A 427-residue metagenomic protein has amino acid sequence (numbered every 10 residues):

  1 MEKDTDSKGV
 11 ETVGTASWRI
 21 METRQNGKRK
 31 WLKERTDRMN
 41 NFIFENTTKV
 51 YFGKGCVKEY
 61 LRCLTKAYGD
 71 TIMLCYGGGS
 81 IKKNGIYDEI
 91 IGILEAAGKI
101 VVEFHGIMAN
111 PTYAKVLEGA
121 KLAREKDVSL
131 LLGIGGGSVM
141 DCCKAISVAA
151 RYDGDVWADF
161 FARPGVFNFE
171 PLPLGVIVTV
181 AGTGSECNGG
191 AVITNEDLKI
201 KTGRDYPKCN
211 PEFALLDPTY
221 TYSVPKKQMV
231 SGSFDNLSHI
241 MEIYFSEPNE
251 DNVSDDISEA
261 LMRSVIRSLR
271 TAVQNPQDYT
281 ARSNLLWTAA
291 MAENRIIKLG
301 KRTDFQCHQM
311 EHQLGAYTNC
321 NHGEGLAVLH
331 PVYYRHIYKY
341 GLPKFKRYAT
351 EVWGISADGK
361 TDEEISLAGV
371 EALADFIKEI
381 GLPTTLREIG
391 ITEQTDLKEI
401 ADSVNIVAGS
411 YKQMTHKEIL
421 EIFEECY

Functional and structural regions predicted by a protein language model:
R19-I20, Q25-R38: Short, Lys/Arg-enriched N-terminal segments with co-localized hydrophobic residues within the first ~10-30 amino acids
W31-R35, S356-Y427: C-terminal charged capping/lid subdomain of soluble metabolic enzymes
L32-L130, L386: ATP/NTP phosphate-donor binding region
T48, R151-E250, R347: A glycine/threonine-rich phosphate-anchoring loop and its flanking beta-alpha core in nucleotide/phosphate-binding
I90, A120, V139-D153, C187-G190: Short Gly/Thr/Asp-enriched flexible loops that form oxyanion-binding sites at enzyme active sites
V128-K144, T179-S185, Y317-C320: Glycine/serine-rich anion-binding loops at beta->alpha junctions that coordinate negatively charged ligand groups
I243, E247-A372: Active-site segments that bind and position negatively charged phosphate/pyrophosphate groups
